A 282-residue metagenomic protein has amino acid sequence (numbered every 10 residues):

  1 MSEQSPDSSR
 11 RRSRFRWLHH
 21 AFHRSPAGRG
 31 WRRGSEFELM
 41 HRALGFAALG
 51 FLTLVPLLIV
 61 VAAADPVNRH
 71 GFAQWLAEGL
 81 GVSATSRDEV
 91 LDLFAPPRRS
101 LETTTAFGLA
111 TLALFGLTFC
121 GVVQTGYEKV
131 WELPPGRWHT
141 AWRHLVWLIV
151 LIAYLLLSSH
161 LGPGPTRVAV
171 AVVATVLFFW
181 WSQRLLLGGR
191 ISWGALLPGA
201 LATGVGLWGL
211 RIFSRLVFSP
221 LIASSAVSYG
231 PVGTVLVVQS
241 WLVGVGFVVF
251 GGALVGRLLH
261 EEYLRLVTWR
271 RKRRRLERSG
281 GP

Functional and structural regions predicted by a protein language model:
M1-P282: Membrane-embedded alpha-helices and immediately adjacent juxtamembrane helical segments in alpha-helical membrane
